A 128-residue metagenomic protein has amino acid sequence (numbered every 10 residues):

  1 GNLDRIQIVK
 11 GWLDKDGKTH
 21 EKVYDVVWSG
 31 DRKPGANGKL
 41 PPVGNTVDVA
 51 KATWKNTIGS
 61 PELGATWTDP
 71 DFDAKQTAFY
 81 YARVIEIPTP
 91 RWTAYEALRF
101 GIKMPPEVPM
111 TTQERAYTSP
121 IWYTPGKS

Functional and structural regions predicted by a protein language model:
G1-S128: C-terminal functional module detector
